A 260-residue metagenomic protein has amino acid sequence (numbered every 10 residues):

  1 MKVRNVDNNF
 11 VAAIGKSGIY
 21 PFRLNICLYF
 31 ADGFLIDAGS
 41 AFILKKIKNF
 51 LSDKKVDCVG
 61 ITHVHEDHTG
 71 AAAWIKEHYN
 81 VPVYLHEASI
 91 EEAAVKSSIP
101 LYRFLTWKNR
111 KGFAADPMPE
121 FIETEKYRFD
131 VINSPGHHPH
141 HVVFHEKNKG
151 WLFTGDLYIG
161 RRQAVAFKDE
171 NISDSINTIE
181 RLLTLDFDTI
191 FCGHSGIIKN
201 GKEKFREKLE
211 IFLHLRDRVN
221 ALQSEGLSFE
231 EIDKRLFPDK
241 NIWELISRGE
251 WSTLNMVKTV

Functional and structural regions predicted by a protein language model:
M1, T184-D186, I197-V260: Accessory terminal helices/loops
M1-K54, V143-G155: Conserved beta-strand hairpin/beta-sheet module of binuclear metal-dependent hydrolase folds, prominently
A12-I19, L35-G39, V59-T62, F129-S134 (+1 more regions): Short, flexible loop segments at the rims of nucleotide/cofactor-binding pockets, characterized by
C27, W107-R128, I132-K168, W251-V260: Mobile, glycine- and charge-enriched loop segments and immediately flanking short secondary-structure elements within
I36-G39, D57-H65, V83-E87, N133-G136 (+2 more regions): Active-site neighborhood of phospho(di)ester-bond hydrolases with catalytic His/Asp-centered motifs
K45-T124, E210: Active-site HxH/HxHxD metal-binding segment of metal-dependent hydrolases
N133-P135, P139-R218: Metallo-beta-lactamase
